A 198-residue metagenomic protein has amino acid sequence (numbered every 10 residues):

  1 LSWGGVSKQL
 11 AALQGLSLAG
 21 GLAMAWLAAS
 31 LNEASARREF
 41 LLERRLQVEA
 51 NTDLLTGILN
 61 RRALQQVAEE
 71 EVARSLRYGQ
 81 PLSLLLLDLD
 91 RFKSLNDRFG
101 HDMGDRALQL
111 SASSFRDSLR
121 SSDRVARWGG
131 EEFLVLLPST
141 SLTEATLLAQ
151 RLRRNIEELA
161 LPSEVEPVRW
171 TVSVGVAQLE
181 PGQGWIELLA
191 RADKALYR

Functional and structural regions predicted by a protein language model:
L1-L13: Hydrophobic transmembrane alpha-helices
A11, L16-L55, R62-R74, D123-R124: Signal-transducing coiled-coil linker helices
Q47-Q66, L87-H101, Q109: Conserved nucleotide-binding and Mg2+-coordinating catalytic segments in signaling enzymes
T56, L85-D88, G130, A192: Conserved metal-coordinating catalytic motifs of nucleotidyl cyclase and c-di-GMP turnover enzymes
Q65-F99, F115, A126: Active-site-proximal structural segments of metal-dependent nucleotidyl cyclase/transferase enzymes
V67, M103-R124, E132, P138 (+2 more regions): Active-site-proximal alpha-helical element of nucleotidyl cyclase-like catalytic domains and analogous helices
R124-R127, V168: A short pre-motif secondary-structure segment
L142-Q150, A177-R198: Catalytic-core segments of nucleotide cyclases and related cyclic-nucleotide turnover enzymes
